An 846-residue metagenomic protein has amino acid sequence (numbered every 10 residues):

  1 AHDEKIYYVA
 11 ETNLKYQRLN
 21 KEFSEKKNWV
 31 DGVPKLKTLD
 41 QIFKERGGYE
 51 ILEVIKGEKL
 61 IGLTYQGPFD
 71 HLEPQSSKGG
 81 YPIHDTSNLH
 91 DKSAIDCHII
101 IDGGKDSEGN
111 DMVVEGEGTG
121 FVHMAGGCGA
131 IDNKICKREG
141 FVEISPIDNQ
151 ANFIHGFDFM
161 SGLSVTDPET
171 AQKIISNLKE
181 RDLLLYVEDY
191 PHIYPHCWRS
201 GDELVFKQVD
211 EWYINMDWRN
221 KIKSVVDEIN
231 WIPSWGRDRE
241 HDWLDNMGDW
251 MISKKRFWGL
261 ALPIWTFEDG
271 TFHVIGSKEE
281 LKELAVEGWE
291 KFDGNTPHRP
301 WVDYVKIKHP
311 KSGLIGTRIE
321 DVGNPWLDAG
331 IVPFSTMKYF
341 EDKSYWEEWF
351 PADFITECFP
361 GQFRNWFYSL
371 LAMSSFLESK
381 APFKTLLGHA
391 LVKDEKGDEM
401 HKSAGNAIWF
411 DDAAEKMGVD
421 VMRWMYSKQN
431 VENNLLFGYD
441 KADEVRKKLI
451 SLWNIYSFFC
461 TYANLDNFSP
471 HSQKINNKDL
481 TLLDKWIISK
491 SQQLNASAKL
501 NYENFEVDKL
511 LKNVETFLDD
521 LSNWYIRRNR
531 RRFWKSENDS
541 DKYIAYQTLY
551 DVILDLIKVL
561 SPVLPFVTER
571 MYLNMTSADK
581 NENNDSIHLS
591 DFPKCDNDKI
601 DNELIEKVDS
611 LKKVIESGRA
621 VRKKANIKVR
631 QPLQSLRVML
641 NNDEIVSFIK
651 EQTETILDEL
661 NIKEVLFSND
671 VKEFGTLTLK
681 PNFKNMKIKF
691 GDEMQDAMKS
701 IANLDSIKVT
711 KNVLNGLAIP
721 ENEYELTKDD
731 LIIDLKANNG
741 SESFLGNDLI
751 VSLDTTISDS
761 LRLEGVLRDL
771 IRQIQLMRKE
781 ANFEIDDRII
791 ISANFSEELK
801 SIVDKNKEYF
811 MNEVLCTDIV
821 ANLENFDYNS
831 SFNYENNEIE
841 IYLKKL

Functional and structural regions predicted by a protein language model:
A1, T12, R18-E45, K59-Q66 (+13 more regions): Residue patterns forming the tRNA-binding/recognition surfaces of aminoacyl-tRNA synthetases and related DALR
H2-N13, E53: Phosphate/dinucleotide-binding and metal-coordinating scaffold of catalytic cores in nucleotide-dependent enzymes
Q17, D242-L327, I331, F376-E415 (+2 more regions): Feature 926 captures the class I aminoacyl-tRNA synthetase adenylation module centered on the KMSKS loop
K37-E50, I55, K59, A94-D96 (+4 more regions): Structural alpha-beta junctions
Q75-I101, R318-A352, K384, N523-I526 (+1 more regions): Active-site-adjacent "gating/activation" loops or surface patches in catalytic cores
K137-G140, S335, S375-L377: Alpha-helix C-terminal capping segments
W349-Q362: A short glycine/serine-rich beta->alpha loop
F367-F376, Y426: Short Ser/Thr-interspersed hydrophobic loop/turn segments at strand-loop and sheet-helix junctions that line or gate
